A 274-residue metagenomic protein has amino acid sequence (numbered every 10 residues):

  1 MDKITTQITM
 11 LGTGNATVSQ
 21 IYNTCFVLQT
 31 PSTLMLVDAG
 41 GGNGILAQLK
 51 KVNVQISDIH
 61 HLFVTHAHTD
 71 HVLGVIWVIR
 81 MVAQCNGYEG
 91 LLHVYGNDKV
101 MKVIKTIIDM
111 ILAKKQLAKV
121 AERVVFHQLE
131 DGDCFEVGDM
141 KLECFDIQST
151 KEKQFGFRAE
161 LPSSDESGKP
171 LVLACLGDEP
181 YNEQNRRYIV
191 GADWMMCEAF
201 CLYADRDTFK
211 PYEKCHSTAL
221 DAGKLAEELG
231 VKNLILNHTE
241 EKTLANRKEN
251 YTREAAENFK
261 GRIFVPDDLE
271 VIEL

Functional and structural regions predicted by a protein language model:
D2-V52, K153-D178, W194: Conserved beta-strand hairpin/beta-sheet module of binuclear metal-dependent hydrolase folds, prominently
I8, D38, L49, H66 (+8 more regions): Divalent metal-coordination and catalytic microenvironments
A16, V94, V100-M101, T239-L244: Short histidine/acidic/glycine/proline-rich micro-motifs that form metal- and phosphate-coordinating active-site loops
V18-Q20, Q128-A204: Active-site-proximal loop/helix segment associated with metal-binding centers of metalloenzymes
L36-G40, I59-A67, N97, L173-E179 (+3 more regions): Active-site neighborhood of phospho(di)ester-bond hydrolases with catalytic His/Asp-centered motifs
N43-H93: Active-site metal-binding motif and surrounding structural segment of the metallo-beta-lactamase
L92, N97-K153, P162-S164, A256 (+2 more regions): Metallo-beta-lactamase
P170, P180-L269: Cap/insert and terminal regions of metallo-dependent hydrolase folds
